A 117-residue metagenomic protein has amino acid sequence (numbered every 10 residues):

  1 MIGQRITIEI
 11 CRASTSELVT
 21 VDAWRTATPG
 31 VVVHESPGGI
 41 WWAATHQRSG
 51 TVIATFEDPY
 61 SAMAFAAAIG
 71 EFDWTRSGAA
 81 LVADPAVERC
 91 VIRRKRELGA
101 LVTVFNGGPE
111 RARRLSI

Functional and structural regions predicted by a protein language model:
M1-I2, V102-I117: Short intrinsically disordered terminal tails
M1-T26: Negatively charged, low-complexity tracts enriched in Asp/Glu with abundant Ser/Thr
S14, T28, R48-G50: Glycine-centered tight beta-turn/hairpin loop motif at sheet-sheet or coil-to-beta transitions
T26-V32: Charged, amphipathic alpha-helical segments
G30, A62, E71-L98, F105: Non-catalytic tandem-repeat scaffold regions and their flanking low-complexity/translocation tails
V33-T51: Short aromatic-glycine-(Arg/Gly/Cys) micro-motifs in beta-strand/loop hairpins
E35-W41, R94, N106-E110: Intrinsically disordered, low-complexity acidic regions enriched in Pro/Ser/Thr
Q47-S61: A short, exposed loop/beta-hairpin motif centered on an aromatic-Gly-Thr core
